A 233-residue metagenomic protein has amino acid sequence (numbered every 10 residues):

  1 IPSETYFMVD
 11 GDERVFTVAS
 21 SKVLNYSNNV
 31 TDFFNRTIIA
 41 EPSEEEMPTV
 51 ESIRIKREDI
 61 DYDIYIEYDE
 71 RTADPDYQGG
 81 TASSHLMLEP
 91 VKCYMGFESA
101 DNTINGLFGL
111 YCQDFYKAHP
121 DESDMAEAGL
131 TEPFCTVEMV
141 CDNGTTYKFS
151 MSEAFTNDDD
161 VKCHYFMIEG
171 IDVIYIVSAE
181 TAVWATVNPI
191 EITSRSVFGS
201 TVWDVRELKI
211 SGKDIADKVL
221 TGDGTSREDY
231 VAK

Functional and structural regions predicted by a protein language model:
I1-K233: Soluble, acidic/polar mature domains that operate outside membranes
